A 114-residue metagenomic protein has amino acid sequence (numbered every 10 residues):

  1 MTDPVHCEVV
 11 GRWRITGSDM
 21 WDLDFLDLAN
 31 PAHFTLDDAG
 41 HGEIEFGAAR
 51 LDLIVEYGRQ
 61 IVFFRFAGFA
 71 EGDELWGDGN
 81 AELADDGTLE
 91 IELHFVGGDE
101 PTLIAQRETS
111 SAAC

Functional and structural regions predicted by a protein language model:
M1-R14, T109-C114: N-terminal helix-cap/turn-to-beta initiation motif at the start of protein domains
C7, I15, L23-I61: N-terminal glycine/threonine-rich, aromatic-flanked beta-hairpin/loop signature
S18: Flexible loop residues that form catalytic and substrate-binding hotspots at small-molecule/glycan-binding clefts
W21-D24, E71-D73: Short, cysteine-centered beta-strand-loop-beta hairpins and adjacent loop/turn segments enriched in charged/polar
G42-F46, F63-A70, I91-H94: Short beta-strand segments that buttress and anchor functional surface loops
A49-D52, A70-E71, V96-E100: Short, surface-exposed beta-strand-loop junctions and turns on beta-sheet-rich folds
V55-D85: Mid-chain, well-packed structural core segment of small domains
W76-S111: Short, compact, well-ordered microdomains
